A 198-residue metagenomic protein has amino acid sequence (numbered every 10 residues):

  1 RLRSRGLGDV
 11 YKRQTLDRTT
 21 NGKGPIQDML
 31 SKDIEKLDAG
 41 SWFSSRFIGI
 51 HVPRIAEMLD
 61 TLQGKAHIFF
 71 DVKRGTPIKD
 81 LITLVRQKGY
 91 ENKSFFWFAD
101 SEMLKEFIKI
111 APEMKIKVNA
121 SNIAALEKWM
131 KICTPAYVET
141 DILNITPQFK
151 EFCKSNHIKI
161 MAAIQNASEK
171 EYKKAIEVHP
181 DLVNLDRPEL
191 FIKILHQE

Functional and structural regions predicted by a protein language model:
R1-L7, Y11: Single conserved hydrophobic/aromatic residue that forms the stacking wall/gate of nucleotide- or nucleobase-binding
S4, T19-T20, L185: Ser/Thr-centric signal marking residues that sit in or immediately flank functional binding/regulatory motifs
R5, T15-L16, A66, R74-P77 (+5 more regions): Solvent-exposed loop/turn segments at secondary-structure junctions within structured extracellular/periplasmic domains
G6, G64, Y90-K93, T134 (+1 more regions): Short loop/turn motifs at secondary-structure junctions
K12-V118, T140, N156: Metal-dependent phosphodiesterase/phospholipase catalytic core, i.e., the His/Asp/Glu-rich active-site region
F43-G49, N119-E198: C-terminal active-site rim and adjoining tail of enzyme catalytic domains
